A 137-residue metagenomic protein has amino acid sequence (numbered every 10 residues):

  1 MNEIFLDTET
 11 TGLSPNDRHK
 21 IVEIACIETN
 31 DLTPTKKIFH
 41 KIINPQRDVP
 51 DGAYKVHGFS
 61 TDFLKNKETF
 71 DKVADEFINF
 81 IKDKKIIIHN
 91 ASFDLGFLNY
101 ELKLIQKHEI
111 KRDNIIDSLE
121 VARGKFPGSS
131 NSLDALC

Functional and structural regions predicted by a protein language model:
M1-R112, F126-L136: Conserved non-catalytic scaffold segment of RNase H-like nuclease domains
R112-L119: Histidine/lysine/aspartate-rich catalytic loop segments that bind and position anionic ligands
V121-A122, C137: A generic structural signal for short hydrophobic patches within well-formed alpha-helices
